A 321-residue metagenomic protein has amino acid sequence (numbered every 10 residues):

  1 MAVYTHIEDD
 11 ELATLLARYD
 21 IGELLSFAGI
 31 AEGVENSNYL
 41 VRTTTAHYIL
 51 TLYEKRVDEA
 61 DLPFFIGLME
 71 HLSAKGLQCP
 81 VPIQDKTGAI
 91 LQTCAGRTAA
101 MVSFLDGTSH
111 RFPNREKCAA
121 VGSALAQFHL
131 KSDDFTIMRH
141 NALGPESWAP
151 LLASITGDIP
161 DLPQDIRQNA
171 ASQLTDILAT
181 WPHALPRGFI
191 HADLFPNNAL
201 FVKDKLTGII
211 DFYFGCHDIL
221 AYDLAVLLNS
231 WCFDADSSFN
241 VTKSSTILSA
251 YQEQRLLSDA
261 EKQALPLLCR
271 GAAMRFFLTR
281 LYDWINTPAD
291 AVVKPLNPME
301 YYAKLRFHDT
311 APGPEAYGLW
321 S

Functional and structural regions predicted by a protein language model:
M1-K86, K203-K205, L319-S321: Conserved NTP-binding catalytic cores of kinases and kinase-like/nucleotidyltransferase enzymes across multiple kinase
I7-R18, T136-I137, P150-A192, V202 (+1 more regions): An alpha-helical support segment within catalytic cores of ATP-dependent transferases
A31-T44, I49-L50, P82, T175-Y222: Active-site acidic catalytic loop and adjacent metal/ATP-binding pocket of ATP-dependent phosphoryl transfer enzymes
T43-I137: ATP-binding pocket architecture of kinase catalytic cores
A99-F112, A153-G157, F276-A291: A glycine-centered beta->alpha junction motif in the catalytic cores of kinase/phosphotransferase enzymes
R111-D165, L185-R187, V292-P295: A cross-family kinase active-site recognition segment
A142, F276-S321: ATP/Mg2+ or Mg2+-diphosphate-binding catalytic cores that bind nucleotide phosphates or diphosphates via glycine-rich
A221-L256, G271-P288: Active-site activation/catalytic loop segments of kinase-like enzymes and analogous catalytic loops in related
